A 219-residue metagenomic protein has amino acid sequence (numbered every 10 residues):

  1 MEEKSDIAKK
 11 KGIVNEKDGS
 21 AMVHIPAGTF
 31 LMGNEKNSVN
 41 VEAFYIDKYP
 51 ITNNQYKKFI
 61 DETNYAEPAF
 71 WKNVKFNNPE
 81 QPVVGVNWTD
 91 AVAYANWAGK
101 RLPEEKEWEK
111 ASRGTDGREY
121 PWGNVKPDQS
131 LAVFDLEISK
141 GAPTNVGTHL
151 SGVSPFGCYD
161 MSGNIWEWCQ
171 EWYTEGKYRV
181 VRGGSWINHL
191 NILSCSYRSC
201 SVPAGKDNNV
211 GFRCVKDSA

Functional and structural regions predicted by a protein language model:
M1-I7: Pro/Ala/Gly-rich low-complexity, hydrophilic intrinsically disordered segments
K9-I13, N34-K36, R198-P203: Short, P/G- and charge-enriched loop/turn segments at secondary-structure junctions
V14-P68, G85-T89, S162-G163: A short glycine-rich, aromatic-capped structural motif
A21, P155, G211: Conserved beta-strand and immediately adjacent loop positions that scaffold enzyme active sites
A27, A43, T52, N124 (+2 more regions): Non-catalytic surface loops within mature trypsin-like serine protease
L31, A66, K72-N208: Functional-site microenvironments in short loops/helix caps that host divalent-cation chemistry
N208-A219: Short, structured beta-strand segments at or near domain termini in extracellular proteins/domains
